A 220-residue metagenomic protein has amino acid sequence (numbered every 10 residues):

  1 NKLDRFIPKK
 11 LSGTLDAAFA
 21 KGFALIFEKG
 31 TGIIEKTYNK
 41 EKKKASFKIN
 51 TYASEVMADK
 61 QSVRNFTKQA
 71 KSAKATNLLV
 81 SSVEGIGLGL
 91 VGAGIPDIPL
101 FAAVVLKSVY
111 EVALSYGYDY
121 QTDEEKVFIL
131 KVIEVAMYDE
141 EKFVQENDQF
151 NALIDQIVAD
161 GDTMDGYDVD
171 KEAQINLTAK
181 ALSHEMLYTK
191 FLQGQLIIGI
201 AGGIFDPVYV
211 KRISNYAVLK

Functional and structural regions predicted by a protein language model:
N1-V83, Y110-K220: Terminal, membrane-proximal amphipathic helices and intrinsically disordered targeting/regulatory segments
E84-P96: Transmembrane alpha-helix interface/packing and boundary motifs in multi-pass membrane proteins, characterized by
D97-A102: Hydrophobic alpha-helical membrane segments of integral membrane proteins
V104-S108: Structural signature of FAD isoalloxazine-binding scaffolds in flavoprotein oxidoreductases
